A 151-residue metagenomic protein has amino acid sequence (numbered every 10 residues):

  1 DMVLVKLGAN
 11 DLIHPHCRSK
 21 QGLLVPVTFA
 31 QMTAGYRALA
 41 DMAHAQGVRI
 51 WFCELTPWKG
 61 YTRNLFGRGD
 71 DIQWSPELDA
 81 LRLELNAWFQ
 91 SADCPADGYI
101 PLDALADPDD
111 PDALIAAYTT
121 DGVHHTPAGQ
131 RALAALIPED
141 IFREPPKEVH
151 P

Functional and structural regions predicted by a protein language model:
D1-L7, R49-E54, G98-P101, H124: Structural recognition of the beta-strand scaffold that forms the well-ordered cores of secreted hydrolase catalytic
D1-T33, T56-G60: Oxyanion-hole/transition-state-stabilizing segment in secreted/luminal serine hydrolases and related acyltransferases
M2, N10, A45-R49, W88 (+1 more regions): Generic detector of bulky aromatic hydrophobic side chains
V3-V5, V25-V27, V48, I115 (+2 more regions): Extended aliphatic helical segments
I13-P15, T56-P151: Catalytic His-Asp segment of secreted/periplasmic serine-dependent ester chemistry enzymes
Q31-A45, E84-S91: Alpha-helical scaffolding segments of alpha/beta enzyme cores, especially the outer helices of TIM-barrel or partial
Y36, A43, L55-T56, Y99: Long, contiguous hydrophobic alpha-helical segments, chiefly transmembrane helices and signal peptides
